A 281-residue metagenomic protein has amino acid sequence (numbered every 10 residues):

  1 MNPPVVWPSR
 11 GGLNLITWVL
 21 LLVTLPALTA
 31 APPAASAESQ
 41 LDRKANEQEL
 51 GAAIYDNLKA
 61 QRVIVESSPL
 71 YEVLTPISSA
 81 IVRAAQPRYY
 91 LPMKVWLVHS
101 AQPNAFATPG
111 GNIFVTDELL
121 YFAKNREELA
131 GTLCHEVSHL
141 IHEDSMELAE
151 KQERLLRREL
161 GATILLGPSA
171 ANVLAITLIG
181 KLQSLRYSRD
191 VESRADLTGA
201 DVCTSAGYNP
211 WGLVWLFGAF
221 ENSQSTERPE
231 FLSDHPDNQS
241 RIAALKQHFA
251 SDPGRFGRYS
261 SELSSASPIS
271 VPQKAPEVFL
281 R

Functional and structural regions predicted by a protein language model:
P3-V6, W18, A30-A53, P76 (+4 more regions): C-terminal capping/extension segments of zinc metalloprotease domains
N14-T29: Bacterial N-terminal signal peptides
E38-Q40, G131-C134, L140-I141, A171-S188: Catalytic-site beta-strand/loop segments enriched in glycine and acidic/polar residues
K44-E72: N-terminal targeting signals for Sec/Tat export/insertion, comprising classic cleavable signal peptides
F114: Conserved beta-strand segments that form the floor/walls of ligand-binding pockets within enzyme and binding domains
D117-G131: Short pre-active-site segment immediately N-terminal to the catalytic Zn-binding motif
E127, V137-E153: Catalytic Zn2+-binding segment of zinc metalloproteases
M146-I176, V214: Post-HEXXH active-site segment of zinc metalloproteases
